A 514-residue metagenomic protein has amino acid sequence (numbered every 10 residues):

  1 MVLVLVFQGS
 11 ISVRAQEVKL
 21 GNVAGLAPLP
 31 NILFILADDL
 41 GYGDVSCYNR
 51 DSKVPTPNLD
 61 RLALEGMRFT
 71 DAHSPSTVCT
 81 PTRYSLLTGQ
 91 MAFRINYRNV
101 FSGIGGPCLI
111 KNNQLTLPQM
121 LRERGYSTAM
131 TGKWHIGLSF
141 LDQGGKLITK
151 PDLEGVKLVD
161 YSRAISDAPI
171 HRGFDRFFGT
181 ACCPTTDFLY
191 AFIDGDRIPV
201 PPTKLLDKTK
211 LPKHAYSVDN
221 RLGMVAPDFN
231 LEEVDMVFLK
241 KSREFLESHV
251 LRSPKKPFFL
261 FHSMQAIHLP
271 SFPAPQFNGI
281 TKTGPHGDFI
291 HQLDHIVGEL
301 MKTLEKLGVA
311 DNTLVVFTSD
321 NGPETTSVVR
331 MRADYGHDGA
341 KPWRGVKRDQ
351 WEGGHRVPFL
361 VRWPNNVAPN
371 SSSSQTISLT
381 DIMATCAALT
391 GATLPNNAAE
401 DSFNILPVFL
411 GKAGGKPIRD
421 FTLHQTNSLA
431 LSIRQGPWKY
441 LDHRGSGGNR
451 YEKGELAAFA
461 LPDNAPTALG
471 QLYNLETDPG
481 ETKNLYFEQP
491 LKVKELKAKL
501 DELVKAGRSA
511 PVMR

Functional and structural regions predicted by a protein language model:
M1-Q8: Bacterial N-terminal signal peptides
Q8-R14: Membrane-interface motif at the C-terminal end of an N-terminal transmembrane signal
A15-Q471, T477-R514: Formylglycine-dependent sulfatase
